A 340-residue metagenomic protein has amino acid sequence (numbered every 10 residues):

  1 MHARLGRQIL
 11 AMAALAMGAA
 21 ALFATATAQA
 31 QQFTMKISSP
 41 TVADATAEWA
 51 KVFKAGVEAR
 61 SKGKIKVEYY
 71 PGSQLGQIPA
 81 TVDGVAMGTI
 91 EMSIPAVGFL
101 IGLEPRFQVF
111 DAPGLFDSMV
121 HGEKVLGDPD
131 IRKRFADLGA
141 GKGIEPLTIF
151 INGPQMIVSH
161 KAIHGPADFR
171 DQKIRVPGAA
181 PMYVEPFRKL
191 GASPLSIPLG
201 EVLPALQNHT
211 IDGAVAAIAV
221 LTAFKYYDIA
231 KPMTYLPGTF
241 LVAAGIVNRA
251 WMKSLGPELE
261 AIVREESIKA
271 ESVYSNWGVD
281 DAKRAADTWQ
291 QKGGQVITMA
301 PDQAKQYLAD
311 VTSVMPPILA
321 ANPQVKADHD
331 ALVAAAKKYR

Functional and structural regions predicted by a protein language model:
M1-R7: N-terminal secretory signal peptides that target proteins for export/translocation
R4, A16-A19, S61, Q291-K292: Intrinsically disordered, low-complexity segments enriched in small/polar residues
A11-A24: Bacterial N-terminal signal peptides
F23-A24, A28-Q32: Boundary at the C-terminal end of the N-terminal hydrophobic targeting segment
Q31-G122, D130-R340: N-terminal secretory/targeting leader peptides
L126: An acidic, glycine-rich surface segment that forms the CoA-thioester-binding/catalytic face of crotonase-fold enzymes
